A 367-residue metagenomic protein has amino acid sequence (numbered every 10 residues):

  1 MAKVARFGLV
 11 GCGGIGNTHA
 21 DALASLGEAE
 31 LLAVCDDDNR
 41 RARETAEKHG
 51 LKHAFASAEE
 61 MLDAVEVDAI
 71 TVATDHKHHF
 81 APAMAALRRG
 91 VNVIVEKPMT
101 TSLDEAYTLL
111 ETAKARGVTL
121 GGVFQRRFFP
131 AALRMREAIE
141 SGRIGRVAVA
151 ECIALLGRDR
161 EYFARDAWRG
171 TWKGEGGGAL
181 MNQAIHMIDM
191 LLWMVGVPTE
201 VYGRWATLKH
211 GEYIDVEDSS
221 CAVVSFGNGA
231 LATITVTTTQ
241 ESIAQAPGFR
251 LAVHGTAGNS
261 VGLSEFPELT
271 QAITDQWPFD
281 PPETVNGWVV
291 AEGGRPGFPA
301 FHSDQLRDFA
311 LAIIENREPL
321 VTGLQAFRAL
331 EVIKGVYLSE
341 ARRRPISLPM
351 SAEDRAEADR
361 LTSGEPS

Functional and structural regions predicted by a protein language model:
M1-H49: N-terminal Rossmann-like dinucleotide-binding module
A2, V118, G145-V149, L338-S367: C-terminal capping/lid region of NAD(P)-dependent oxidoreductase domains
E30, L311-A329: Glycine- and charged-residue-rich phosphate/anionic-cofactor binding loop of Rossmann-like
L51-A58: Conserved SAM-binding strand-loop segment of SAM-dependent methyltransferases
A64, A69-H76, F80-R127, G142: Beta-strand-loop-alpha-helix segment that lines the small-molecule cofactor/substrate pocket of alpha/beta enzymes
E111-T119, L133-V149, H254-G258: Basic phosphate/pyrophosphate-binding loop/patch that engages nucleotide-derived ligands
R126-I214, R343: Predominantly a Rossmann-like dinucleotide-binding segment in NAD(P)-dependent oxidoreductases
I188-E268, S303-N316, K334, P349-S367: Contiguous beta-strand/loop segments that form the cofactor/metal-binding neighborhood of enzyme cores
